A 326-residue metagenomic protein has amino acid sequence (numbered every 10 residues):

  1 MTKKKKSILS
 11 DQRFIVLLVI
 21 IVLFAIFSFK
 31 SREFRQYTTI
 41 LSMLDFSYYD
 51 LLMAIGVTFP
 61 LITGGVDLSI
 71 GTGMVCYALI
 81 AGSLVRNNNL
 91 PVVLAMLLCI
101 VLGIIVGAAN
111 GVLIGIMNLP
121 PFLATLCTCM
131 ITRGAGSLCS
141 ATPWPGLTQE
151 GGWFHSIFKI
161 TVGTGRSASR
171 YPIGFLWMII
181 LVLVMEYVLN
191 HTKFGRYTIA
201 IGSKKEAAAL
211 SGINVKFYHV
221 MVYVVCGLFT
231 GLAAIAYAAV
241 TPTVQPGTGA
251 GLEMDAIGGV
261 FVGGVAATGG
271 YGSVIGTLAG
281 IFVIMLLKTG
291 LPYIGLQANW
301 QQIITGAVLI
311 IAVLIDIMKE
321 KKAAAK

Functional and structural regions predicted by a protein language model:
M1-A25, F29, S203, A209-F217 (+1 more regions): Cytosolic-side transmembrane-helix boundaries in multi-pass membrane proteins
T2-I55, N88-L94, R166, K326: Membrane-interfacial amphipathic/re-entrant helices at transmembrane-helix boundaries
Q12, P121-L123, R170-M178, H219 (+2 more regions): Loop-to-transmembrane alpha-helix initiation sites
F27-K30, Y37-N88, L113-N118, V260 (+2 more regions): Single transmembrane alpha-helix segments in multi-pass membrane proteins
T39, L183-Y223: Membrane-helix/interface signature in polytopic inner-membrane proteins
N89-C129, A279-G280: Alpha-helical transmembrane segments within multi-pass membrane transporters and channels
F122-T192, Y218-M221, T241-G249, A324-K326: Transmembrane helix-bundle core of multi-pass membrane transporters and related energy-transducing complexes
Y223, F229-T230, V240-G306: Transmembrane alpha-helical segments in multi-pass inner-membrane proteins
